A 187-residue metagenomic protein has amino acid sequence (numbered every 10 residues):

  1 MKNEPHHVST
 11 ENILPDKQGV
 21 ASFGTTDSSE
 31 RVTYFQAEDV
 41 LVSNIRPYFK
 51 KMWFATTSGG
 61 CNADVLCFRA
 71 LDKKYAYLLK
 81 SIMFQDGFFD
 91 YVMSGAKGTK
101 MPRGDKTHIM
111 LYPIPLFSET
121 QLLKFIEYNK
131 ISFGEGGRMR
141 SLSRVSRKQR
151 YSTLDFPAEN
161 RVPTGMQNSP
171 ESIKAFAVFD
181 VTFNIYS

Functional and structural regions predicted by a protein language model:
M1-H7, M93-A96: Short coil/turn segments at secondary-structure boundaries
N3-A37: Sequence-specific dsDNA recognition surfaces
H6-H7, T99-K100, L111, L142-K148: Juxtamembrane/interface motifs at transmembrane-helix termini
T10, A70, I114: Active-site donor-binding loop signature of nucleotide-sugar glycosyltransferases
T33, V40-D86, K106: A short beta-sheet element
I45, G59-L66, K97-I126, I131: A short glycine-rich beta-alpha junction/loop motif
F88-Y91: Periplasmic-binding protein-like
L116-S187: Amphipathic alpha-helical coiled-coil/heptad-repeat segments
